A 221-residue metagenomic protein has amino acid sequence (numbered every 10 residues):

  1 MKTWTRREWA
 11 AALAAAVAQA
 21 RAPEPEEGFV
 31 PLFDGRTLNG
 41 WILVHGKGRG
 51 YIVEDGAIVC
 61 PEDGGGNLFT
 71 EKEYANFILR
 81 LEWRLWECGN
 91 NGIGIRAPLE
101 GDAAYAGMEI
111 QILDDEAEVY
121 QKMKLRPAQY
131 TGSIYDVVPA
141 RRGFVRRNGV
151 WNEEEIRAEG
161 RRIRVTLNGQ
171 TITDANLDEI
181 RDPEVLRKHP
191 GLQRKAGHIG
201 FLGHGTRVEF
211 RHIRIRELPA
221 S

Functional and structural regions predicted by a protein language model:
M1-A14: N-terminal secretory signal peptides and thylakoid transit peptides that target proteins across membranes
W4, R21-S221: Carbohydrate-interacting regions of secretory-pathway proteins
